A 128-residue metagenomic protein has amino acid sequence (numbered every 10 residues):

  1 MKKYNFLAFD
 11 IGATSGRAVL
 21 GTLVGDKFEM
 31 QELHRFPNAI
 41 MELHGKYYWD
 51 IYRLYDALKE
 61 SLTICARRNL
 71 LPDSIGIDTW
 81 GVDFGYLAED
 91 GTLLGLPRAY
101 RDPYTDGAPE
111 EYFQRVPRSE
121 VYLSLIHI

Functional and structural regions predicted by a protein language model:
M1-K2, I126: Nucleotide/phosphate-binding catalytic cleft detector across ATP-hydrolyzing and phosphate-transferring enzymes
K3-F6, E29-Q31, R68-L70, V82: Short secondary-structure boundary micro-motifs
N5-I51, T92-Y100: Short glycine-rich, Thr/Ser-proximal phosphate-binding strand/loop in the N-terminal lobe of ATP-dependent enzymes
L54: Nucleotide-sugar donor-binding/catalytic module of glycosyltransferases that assemble extracellular/cell-envelope
E60-I126: Glycine-rich phosphate-binding/catalytic subdomain of phosphoryl-transfer and nucleotide/sugar-phosphate-processing
